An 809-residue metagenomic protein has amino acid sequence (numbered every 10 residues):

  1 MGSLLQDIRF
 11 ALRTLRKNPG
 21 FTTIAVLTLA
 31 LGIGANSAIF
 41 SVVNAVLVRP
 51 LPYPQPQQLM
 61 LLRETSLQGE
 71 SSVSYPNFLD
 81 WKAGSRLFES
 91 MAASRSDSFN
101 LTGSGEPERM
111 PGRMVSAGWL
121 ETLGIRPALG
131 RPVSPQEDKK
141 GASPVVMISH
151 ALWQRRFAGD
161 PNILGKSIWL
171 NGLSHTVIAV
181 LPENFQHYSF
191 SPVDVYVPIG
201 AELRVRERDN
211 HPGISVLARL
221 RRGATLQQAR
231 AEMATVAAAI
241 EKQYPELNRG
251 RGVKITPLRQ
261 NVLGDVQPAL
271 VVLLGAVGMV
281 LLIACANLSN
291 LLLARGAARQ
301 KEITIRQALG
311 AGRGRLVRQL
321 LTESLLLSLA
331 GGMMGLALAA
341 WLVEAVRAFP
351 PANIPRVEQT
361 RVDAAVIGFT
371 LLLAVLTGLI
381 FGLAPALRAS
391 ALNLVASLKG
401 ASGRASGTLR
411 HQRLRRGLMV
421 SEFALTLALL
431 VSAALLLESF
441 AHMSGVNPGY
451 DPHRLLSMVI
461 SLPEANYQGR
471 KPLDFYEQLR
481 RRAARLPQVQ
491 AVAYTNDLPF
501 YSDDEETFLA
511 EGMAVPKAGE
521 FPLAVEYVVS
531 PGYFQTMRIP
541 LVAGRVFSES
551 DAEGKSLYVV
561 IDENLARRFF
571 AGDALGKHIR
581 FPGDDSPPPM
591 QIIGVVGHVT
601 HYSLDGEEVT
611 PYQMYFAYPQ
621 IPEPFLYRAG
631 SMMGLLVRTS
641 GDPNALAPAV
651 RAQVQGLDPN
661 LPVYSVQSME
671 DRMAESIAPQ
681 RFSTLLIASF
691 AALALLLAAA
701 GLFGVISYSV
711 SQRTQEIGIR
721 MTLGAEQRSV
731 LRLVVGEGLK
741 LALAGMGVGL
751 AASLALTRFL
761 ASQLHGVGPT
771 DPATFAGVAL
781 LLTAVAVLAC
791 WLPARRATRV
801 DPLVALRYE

Functional and structural regions predicted by a protein language model:
M1-I24, Y53, L67, E106-R109 (+13 more regions): Membrane-helix entry/capping segments
M1-T22, L258-L263, L291-R318, T322 (+3 more regions): Alpha-helical transmembrane segments of integral membrane proteins
N18-V46, P50, I283-C285, G332 (+4 more regions): Short, strongly hydrophobic transmembrane alpha-helices
I39-E64, G84-L87, R126, S189-P192 (+6 more regions): Membrane-proximal juxtamembrane linkers immediately C-terminal to transmembrane helices
V42, S289, L325-S397, E438 (+1 more regions): Small-residue-rich transmembrane alpha-helices
G69-S90, N466-Q490: Extracytoplasmic/periplasmic
S98, G112-P135, P144-V271, E344 (+4 more regions): Mid-to-C-terminal secondary-structure elements that act as membrane-proximal/extracytoplasmic interface segments
A284-S328, A700-L739, M746, F759 (+2 more regions): Interfacial "coupling" helices/loops that link adjacent transmembrane helices in transporter permeases
